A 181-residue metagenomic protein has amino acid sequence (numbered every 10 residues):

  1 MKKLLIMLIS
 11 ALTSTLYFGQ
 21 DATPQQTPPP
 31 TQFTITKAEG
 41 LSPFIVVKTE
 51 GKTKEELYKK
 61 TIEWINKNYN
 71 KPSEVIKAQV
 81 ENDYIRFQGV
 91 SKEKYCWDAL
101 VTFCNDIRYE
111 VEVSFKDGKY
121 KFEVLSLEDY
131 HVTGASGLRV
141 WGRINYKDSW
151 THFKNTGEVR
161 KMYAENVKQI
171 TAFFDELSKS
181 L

Functional and structural regions predicted by a protein language model:
M1-A22: Bacterial Sec-dependent N-terminal signal peptides
Y17-L181: Ser/Thr-rich, low-complexity intrinsically disordered terminal regions
